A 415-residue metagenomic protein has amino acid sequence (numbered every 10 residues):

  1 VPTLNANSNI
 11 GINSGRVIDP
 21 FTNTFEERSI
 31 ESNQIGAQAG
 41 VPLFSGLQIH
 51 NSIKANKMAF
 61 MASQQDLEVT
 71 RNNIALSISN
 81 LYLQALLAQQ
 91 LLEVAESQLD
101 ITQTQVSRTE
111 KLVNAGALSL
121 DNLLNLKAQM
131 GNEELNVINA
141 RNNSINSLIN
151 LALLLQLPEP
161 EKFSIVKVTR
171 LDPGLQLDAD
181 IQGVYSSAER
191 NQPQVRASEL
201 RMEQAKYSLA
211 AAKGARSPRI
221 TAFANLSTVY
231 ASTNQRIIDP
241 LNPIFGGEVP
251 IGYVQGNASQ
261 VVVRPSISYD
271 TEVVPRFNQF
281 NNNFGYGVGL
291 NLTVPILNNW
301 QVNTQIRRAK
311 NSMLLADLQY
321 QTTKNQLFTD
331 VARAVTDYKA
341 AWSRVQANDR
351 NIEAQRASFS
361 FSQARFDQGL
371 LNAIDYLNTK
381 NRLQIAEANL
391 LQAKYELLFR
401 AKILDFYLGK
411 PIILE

Functional and structural regions predicted by a protein language model:
V1-N7, E159, I165-K206, P295-I296 (+2 more regions): Bacterial Sec-pathway N-terminal export signals of envelope proteins
N7-V41, V168-Q176, F223-V294, E415: Small/polar, glycine/serine/threonine/aspartate-rich low-complexity segments that form flexible
S29, L43-R71, D121, N125 (+4 more regions): Sec/SRP-type N-terminal targeting helices
G36-Q38, Y82, Y185, G289-N291 (+1 more regions): Membrane-embedded beta-strand positions in outer-membrane beta-barrel channels/transporters
N56, F60-S63, L67, L81 (+16 more regions): Amphipathic alpha-helical coiled-coil segments
N73-R190, D337, A341, F361 (+1 more regions): Periplasmic alpha-helical coiled-coil/stalk elements that build and connect Gram-negative outer-membrane
N132-L157, A341, R350-K410: Short segments within alpha-helical structural elements
